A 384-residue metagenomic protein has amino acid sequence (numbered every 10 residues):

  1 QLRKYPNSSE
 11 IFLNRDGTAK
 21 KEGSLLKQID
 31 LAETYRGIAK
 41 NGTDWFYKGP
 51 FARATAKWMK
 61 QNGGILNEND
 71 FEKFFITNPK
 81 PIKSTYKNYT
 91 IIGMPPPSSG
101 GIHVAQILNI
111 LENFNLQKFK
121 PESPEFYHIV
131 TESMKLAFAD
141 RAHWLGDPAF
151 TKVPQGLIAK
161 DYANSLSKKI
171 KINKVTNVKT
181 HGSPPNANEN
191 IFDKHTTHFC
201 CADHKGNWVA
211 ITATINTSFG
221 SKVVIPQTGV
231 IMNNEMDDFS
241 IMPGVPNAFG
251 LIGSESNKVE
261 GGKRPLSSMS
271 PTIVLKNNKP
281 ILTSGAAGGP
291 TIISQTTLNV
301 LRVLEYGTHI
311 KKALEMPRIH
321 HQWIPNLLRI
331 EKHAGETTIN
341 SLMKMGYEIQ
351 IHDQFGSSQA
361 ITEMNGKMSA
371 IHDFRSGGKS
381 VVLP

Functional and structural regions predicted by a protein language model:
Q1-N41, F46-K48, A52-P95, S99 (+3 more regions): Noncatalytic scaffold domains of N-terminal-nucleophile
R3-K4, F74-F75, E189-K194, R264-P265: Short loop/turn motifs at secondary-structure junctions and domain boundaries
N41, W45-K48, R53, M59-K60 (+1 more regions): Alpha-helical support elements that line or immediately flank enzyme active sites and cofactor-binding pockets
A54-A56, P121-K135, I310-H320: Short, well-structured alpha-helical segments that form the helix of a local strand-helix-strand
I65-N67, W208-K276, Y306, I310: Active-site rim segments in enzyme catalytic domains, especially the processed small/beta chain of N-terminal
I92-G101, T197-C200, T212-V223, P271 (+1 more regions): Glycine-rich phosphate/pyrophosphate-binding beta-alpha loops
F114-I215, Q227-T228, P243-G244: Internal maturation/activation junctions in enzymes
M242, K263, T296, E305-D353: Extended C-terminal subregions enriched in glycine
